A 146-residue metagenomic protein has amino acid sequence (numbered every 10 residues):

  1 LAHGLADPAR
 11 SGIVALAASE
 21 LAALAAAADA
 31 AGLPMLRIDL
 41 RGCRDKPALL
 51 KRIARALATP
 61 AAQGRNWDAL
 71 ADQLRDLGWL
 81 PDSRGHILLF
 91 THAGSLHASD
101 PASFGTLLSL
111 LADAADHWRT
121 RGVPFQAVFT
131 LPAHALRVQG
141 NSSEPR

Functional and structural regions predicted by a protein language model:
L1-R146: Positively charged, polar, low-complexity stretches
